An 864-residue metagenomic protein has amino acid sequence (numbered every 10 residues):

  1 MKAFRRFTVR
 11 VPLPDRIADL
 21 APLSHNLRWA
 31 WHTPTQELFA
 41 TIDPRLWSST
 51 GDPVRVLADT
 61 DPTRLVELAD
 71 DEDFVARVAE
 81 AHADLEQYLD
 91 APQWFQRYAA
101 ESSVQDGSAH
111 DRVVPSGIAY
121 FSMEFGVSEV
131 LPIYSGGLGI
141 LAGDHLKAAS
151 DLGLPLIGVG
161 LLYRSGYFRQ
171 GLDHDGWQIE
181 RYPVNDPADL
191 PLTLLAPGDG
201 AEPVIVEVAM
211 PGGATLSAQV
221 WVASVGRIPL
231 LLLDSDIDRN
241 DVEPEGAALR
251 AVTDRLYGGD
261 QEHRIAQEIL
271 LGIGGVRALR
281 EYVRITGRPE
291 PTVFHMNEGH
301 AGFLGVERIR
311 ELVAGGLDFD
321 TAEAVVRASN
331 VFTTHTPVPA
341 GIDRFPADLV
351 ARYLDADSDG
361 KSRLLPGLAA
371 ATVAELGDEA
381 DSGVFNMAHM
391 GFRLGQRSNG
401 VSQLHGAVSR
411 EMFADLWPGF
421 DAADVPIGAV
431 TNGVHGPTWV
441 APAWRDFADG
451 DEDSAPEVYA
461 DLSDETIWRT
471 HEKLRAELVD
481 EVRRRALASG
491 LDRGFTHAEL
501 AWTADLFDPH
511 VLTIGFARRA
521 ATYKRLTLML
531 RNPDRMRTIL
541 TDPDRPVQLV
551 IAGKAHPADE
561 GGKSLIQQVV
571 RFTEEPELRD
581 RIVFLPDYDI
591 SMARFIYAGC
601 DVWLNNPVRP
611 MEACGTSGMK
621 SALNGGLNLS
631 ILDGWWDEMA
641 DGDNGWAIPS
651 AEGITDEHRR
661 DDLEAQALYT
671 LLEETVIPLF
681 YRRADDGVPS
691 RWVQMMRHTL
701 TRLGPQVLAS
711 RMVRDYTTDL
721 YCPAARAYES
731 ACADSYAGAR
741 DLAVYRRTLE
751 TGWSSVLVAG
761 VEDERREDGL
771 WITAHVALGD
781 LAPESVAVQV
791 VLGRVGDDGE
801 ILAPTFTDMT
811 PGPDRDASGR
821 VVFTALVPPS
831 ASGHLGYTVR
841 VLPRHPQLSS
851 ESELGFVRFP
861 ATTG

Functional and structural regions predicted by a protein language model:
M1-G864: Catalytic cores of carbohydrate-active enzymes across secretory and cytosolic contexts
